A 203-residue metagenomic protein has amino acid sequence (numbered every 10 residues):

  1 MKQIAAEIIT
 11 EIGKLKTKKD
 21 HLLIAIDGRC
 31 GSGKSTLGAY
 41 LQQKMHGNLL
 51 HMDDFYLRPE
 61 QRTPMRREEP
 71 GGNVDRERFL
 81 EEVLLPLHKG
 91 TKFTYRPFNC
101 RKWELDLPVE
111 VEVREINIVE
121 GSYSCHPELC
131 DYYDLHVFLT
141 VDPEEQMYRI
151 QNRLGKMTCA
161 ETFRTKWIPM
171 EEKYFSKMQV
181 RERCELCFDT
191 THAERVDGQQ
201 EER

Functional and structural regions predicted by a protein language model:
M1-L23: Extreme N-terminal, non-catalytic leader segments that precede Walker-type/kinase nucleotide-binding cores
R29: P-loop (Walker A) phosphate-binding loop of NTP-binding proteins
K34: Conserved lysine of the Walker
L37: Hydrophobic positions on the alpha1 helix immediately C-terminal to the Walker A/P-loop
M45-E60: Short beta-strand-centered segment that lines the nucleotide-binding/catalytic pocket of NTP-utilizing
Q61-D106, I116: Conserved nucleotide-sensing/catalytic segment adjacent to the nucleotide-binding pocket in NTP-handling enzymes
E104, H126, K156-R203: Small-molecule kinase domains that catalyze NTP-dependent phosphoryl transfer to phosphate-bearing small molecules
E104-R153: ATP-dependent NMP and nucleoside kinases share a basic, alpha-helical "lid"
